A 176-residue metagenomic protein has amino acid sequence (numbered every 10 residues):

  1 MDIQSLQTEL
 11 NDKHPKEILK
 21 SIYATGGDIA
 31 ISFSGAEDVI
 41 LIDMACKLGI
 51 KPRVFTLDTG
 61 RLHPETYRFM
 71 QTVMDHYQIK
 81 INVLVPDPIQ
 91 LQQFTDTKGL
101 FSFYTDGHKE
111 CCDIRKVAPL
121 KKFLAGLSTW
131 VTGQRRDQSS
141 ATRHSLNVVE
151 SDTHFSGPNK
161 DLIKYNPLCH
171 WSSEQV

Functional and structural regions predicted by a protein language model:
M1-V176: Nucleotide-activated chemistry modules centered on ATP-dependent adenylation/adenylyltransferase
